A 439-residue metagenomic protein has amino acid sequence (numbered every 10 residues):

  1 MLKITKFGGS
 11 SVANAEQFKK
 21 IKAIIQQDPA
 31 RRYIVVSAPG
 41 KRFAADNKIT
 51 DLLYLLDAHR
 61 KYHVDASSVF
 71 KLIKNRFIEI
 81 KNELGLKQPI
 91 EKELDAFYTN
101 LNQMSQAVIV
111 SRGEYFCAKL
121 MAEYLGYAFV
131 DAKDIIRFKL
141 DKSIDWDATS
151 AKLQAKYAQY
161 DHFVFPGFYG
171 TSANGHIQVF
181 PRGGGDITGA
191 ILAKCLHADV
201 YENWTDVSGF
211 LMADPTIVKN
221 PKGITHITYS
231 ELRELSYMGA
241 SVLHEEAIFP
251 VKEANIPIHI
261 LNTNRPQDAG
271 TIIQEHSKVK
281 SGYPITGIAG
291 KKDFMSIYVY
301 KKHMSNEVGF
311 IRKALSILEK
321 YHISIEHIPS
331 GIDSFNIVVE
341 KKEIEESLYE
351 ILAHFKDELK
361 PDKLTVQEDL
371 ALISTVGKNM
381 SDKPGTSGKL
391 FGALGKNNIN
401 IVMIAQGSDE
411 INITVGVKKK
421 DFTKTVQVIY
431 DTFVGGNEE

Functional and structural regions predicted by a protein language model:
M1-L243, I248, E340, G416-K418 (+1 more regions): Nucleotide/pyrophosphate-binding catalytic subdomain
L2-K3, R31-I34, A107-V108, Y127-A128 (+15 more regions): Structural motif
A44, N174, M212-A213, H259-L261 (+2 more regions): Short helix/loop capping segments that flank catalytic or ligand/cofactor-binding pockets
E123, L261-T263: Internal glycine-rich alpha/beta core junctions
I135-R137, S208-G209, P266, D333 (+1 more regions): Positions that flank functional sites
A269-E439: A conserved regulatory-domain signal marking ACT and ACT-like small-molecule sensing domains and adjacent regulatory
